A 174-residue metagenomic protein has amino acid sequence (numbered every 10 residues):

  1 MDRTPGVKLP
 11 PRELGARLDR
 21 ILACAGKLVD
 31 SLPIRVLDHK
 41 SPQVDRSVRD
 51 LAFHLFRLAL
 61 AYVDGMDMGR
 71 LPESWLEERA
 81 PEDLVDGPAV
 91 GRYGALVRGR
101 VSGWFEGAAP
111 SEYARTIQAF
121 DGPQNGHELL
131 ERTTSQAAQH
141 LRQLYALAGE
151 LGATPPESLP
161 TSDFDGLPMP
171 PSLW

Functional and structural regions predicted by a protein language model:
M1-T4, G15, D19, I34-R79 (+1 more regions): Short, contiguous alpha-helical
P5-K27: N-terminal amphipathic/basic helix or basic patch
K8-L14, L84-G91, H127-T134: Active-site rim elements
A16-R20, C24, R92-R100, S135: A non-catalytic, amphipathic alpha-helix used as a structural packing/dimerization or gating element in enzyme scaffolds
A25, V29, A59, V63 (+2 more regions): A structural signal for well-ordered alpha-helices, especially hydrophobic packing surfaces of coiled-coils
V29, M66-R70, A109: Short, small-residue-rich loop/turn micro-motifs
L71-F105: Helix-adjacent hinge/juxtasegments
W104-Y113: Proline-centered turn/helix-capping motifs that create local helix->coil transitions or kinks
